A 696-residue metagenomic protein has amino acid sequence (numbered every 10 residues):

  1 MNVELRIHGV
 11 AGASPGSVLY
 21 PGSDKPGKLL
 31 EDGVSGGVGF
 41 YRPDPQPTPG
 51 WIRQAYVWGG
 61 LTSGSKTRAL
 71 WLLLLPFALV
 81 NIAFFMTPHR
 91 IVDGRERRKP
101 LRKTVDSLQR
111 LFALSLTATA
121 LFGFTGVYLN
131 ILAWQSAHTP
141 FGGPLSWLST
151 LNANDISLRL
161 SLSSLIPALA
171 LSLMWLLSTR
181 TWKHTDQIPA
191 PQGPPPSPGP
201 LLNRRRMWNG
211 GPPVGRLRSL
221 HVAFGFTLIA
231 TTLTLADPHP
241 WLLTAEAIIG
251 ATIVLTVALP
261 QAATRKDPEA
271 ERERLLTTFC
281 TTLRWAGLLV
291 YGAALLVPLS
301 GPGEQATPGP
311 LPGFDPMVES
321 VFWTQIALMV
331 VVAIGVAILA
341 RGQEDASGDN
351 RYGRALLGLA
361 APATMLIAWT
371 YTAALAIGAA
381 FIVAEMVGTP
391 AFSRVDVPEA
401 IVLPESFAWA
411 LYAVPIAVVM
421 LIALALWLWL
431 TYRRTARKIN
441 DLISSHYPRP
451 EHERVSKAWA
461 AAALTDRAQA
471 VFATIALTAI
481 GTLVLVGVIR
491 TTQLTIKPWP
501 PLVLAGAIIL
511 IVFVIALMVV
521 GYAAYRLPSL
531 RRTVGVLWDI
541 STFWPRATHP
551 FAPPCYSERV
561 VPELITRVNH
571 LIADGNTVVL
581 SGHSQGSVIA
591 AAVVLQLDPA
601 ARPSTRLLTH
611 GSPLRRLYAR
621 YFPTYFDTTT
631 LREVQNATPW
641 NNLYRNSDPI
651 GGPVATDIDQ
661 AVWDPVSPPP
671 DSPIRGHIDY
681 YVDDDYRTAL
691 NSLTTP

Functional and structural regions predicted by a protein language model:
M1-I508, V512-T542, R546-P553, V568: N-terminal membrane-targeting/anchoring modules of bacterial envelope and secretion proteins
L527-P562, S604-R606, S612-P696: Lipolytic serine-hydrolase domain surface
E563-N576: Conserved acidic catalytic loop of the alpha/beta-hydrolase fold
D574-G575, A600-P603: Short helix-terminating capping/connector loops at secondary-structure junctions
S581-A591: Gly/Ala-rich beta-loop-alpha elbow adjacent to hydrolase catalytic centers
A592-Q596: Active-site signature of alpha/beta-hydrolase-fold catalytic machinery across serine- and Asp/Cys-nucleophile hydrolases
